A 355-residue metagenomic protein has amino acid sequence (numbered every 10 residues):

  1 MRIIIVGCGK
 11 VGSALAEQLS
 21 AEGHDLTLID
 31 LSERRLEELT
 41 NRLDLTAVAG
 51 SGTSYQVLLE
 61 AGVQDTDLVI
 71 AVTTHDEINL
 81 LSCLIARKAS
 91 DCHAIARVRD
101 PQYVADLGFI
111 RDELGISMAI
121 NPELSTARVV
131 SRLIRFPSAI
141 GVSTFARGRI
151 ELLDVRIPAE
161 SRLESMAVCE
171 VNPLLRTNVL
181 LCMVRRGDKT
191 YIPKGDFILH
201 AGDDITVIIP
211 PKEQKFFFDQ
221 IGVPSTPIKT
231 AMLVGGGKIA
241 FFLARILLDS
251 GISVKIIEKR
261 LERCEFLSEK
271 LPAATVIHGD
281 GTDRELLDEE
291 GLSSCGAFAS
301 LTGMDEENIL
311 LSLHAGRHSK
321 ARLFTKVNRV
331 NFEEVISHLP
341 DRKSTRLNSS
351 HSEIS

Functional and structural regions predicted by a protein language model:
M1-S355: Cytosolic regulatory regions of ion transport systems
